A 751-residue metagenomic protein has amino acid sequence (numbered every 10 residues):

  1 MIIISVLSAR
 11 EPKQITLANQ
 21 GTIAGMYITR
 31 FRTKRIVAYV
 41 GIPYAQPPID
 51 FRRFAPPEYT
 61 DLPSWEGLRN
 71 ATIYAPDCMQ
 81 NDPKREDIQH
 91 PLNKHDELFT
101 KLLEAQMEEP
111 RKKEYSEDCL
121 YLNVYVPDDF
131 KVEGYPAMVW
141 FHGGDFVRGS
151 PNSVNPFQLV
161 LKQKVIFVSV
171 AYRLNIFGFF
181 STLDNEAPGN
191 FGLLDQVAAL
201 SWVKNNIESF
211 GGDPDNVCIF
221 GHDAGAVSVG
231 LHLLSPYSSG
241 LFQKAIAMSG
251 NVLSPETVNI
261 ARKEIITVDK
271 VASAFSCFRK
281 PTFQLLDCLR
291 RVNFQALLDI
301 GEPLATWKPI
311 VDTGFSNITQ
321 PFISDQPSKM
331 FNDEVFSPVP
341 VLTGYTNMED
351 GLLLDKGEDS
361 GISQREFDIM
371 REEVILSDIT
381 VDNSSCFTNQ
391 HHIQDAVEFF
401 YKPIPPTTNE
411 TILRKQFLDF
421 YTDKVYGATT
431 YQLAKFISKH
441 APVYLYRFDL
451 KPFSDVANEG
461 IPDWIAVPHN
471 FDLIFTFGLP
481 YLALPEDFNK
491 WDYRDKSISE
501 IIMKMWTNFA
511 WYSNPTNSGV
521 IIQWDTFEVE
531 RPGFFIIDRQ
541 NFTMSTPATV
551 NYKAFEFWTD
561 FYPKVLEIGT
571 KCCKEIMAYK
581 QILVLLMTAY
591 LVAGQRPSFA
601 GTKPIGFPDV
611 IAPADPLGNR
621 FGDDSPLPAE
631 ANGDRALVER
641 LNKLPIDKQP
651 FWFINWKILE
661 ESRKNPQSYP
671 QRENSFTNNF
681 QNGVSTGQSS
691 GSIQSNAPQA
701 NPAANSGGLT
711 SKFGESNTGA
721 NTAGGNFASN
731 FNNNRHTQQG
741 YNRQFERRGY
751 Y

Functional and structural regions predicted by a protein language model:
I3, E104, E108-T282, L286 (+3 more regions): Serine-hydrolase-like catalytic core of hydrolytic proteins
I3-L193, P214, P480, L484-I502 (+5 more regions): Non-catalytic accessory segments of hydrolases
V37, E117-L120, L194-V197, S201 (+7 more regions): A structural signal for well-ordered alpha-helical segments within the folded catalytic domains of diverse enzymes
Y39, E117-Y121, P136, P214 (+6 more regions): Extracellular structured ligand-interaction cores
E66-T72, D77, R85, D269-A305: Accessory cap/linker subdomain of secreted extracellular hydrolases
F220-A224, R447-S454, I521-E528, N541: Short, solvent-exposed turn/loop segments enriched in Gly/Ser/Thr/Pro and often Arg
C288-K496, M505, Y512, I576: Substrate-gating cap/lid region and adjacent catalytic-acid/histidine neighborhood within extracellular/lumenal
Y579-Q581, L585-L586, Y590-Y751: Long, low-complexity repetitive segments of secreted extracellular proteins
